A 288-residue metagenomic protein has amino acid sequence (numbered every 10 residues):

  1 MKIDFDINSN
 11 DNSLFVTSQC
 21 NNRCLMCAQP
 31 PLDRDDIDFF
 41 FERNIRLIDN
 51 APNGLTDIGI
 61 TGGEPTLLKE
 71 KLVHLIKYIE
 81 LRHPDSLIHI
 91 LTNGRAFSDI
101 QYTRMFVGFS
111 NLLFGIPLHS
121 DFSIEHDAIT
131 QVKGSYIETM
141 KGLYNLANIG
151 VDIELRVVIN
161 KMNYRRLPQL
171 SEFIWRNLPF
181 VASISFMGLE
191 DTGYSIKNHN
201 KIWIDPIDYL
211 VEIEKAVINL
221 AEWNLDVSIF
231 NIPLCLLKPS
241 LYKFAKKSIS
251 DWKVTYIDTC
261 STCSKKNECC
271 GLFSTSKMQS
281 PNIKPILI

Functional and structural regions predicted by a protein language model:
M1-N10, D226-W252: Short, charged low-complexity linear segments at domain edges
D4-F41, K266-C269: Canonical Radical SAM [4Fe-4S] cluster-binding loop centered on the CxxxCxxC motif and its immediate flanking residues
A28, I76-H83, R104-V107, L143-A147 (+1 more regions): Surface-exposed amphipathic alpha-helices with a cationic face
A28-F40, N53-L68, E80-S98, G108-M140 (+2 more regions): Core AdoMet radical
F39-L55, T275-I288: Short microdomains enriched in Cys/His and/or Lys/Arg
I58, H89, L113-F114, I137-N200 (+1 more regions): Conserved C-terminal portion of the radical SAM core fold that forms the substrate/S-adenosylmethionine-binding
E70-K77, S98-F106, R165-F173: Distinct, well-ordered alpha-helical segments
K238-I288: Flexible mid-to-C-terminal extensions adjoining Fe-S/redox cofactors in radical SAM and related proteins
